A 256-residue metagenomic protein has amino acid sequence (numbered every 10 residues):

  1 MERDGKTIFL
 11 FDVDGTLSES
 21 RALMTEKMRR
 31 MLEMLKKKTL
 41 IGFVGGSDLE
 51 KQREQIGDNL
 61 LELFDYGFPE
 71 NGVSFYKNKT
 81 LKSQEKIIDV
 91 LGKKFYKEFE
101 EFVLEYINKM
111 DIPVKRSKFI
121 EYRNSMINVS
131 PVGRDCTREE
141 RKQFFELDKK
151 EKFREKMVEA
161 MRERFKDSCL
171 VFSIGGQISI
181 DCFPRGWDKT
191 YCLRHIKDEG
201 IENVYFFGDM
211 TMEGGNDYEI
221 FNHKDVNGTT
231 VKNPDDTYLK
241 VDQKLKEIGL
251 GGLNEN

Functional and structural regions predicted by a protein language model:
M1-F11, M24-M34, G57-N59, L253-N256: Non-catalytic pre-domain segments flanking phosphatase-related domains
E2-D4, M24-T25, F183-N256: Mg2+-dependent phosphoryl-transfer enzymes with acidic/Ser/Thr/Gly-rich catalytic loops
D4-L23, F43, G67, L193 (+1 more regions): Asp-based phosphoryl-transfer active-site loop
F11-D14, E70-G72, N78, R123 (+1 more regions): Short loop/turn segments at strand-loop or loop-helix junctions that form parts of catalytic or ligand-binding pockets
V13, E54, N59-L60, T211-G214 (+1 more regions): Catalytic phosphate/metal-binding cores of nucleic-acid and nucleotide-processing enzymes, i.e., regions that mediate
L23-K118: Active-site phosphate-binding/coordination module
L32-Q55, G67, F119-P131, F172-G176 (+3 more regions): Substrate-recognition element of Asp-dependent hydrolases with the DxDx(T/V) motif
P113-Y205: Conserved acidic, metal-coordinating active-site core of Asp-based, Mg2+-dependent phosphoryl-transfer enzymes
